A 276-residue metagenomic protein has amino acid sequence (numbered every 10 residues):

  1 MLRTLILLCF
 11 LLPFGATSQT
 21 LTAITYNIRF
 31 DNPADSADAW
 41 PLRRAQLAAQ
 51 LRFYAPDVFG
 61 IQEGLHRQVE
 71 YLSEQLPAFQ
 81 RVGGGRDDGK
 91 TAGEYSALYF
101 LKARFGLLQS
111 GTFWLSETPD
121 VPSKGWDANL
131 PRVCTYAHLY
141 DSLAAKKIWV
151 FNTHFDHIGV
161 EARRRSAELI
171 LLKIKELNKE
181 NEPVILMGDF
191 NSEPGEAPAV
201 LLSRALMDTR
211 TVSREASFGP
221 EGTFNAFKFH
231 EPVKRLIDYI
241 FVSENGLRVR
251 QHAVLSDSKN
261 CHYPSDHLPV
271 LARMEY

Functional and structural regions predicted by a protein language model:
L2, A16-Q75, R86-E94, E168 (+1 more regions): N-terminal, active-site-proximal structural segment of metallo-dependent hydrolase catalytic domains
L2-P13: Sec-dependent N-terminal signal peptides
T20-N32, Q109-F113, K147-F155: Active-site-proximal beta-strand elements of phosphoester/diester hydrolases
R29, L65, H154-D156, F190-E193 (+1 more regions): Catalytic metal-binding/acid-base residues of hydrolase active sites
V58-F151, Q251-V254: Structured beta-strand-rich core segments of catalytic domains in phosphoester-bond hydrolases
F59-Q62, G83-G84, I185-D189, D208-T211: Active-site neighborhood of phospho(di)ester-bond hydrolases with catalytic His/Asp-centered motifs
R104, E161, R165, L172-V184 (+1 more regions): Metal-dependent phosphoester-hydrolase catalytic domains
